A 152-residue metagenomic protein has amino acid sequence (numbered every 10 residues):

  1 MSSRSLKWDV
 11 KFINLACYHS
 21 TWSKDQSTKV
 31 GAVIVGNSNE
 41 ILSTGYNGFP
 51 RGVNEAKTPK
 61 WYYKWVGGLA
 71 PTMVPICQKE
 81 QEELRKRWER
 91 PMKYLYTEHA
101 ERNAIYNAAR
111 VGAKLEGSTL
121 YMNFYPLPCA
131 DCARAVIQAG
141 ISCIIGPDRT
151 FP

Functional and structural regions predicted by a protein language model:
M1-P152: Zinc-dependent deaminase catalytic domain
